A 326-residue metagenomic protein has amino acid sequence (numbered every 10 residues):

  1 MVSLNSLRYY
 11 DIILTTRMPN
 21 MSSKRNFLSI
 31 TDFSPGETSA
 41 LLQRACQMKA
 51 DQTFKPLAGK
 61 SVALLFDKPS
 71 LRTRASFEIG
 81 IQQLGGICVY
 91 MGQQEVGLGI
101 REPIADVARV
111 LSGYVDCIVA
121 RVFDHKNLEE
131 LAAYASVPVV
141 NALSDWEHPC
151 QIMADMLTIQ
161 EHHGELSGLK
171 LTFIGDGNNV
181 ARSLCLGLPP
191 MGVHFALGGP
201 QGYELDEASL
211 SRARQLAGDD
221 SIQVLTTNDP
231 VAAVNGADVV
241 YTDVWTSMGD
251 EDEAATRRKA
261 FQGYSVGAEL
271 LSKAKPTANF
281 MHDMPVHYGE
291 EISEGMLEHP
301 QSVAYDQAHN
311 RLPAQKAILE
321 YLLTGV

Functional and structural regions predicted by a protein language model:
R8-N20: Short, Lys/Arg-enriched N-terminal segments with co-localized hydrophobic residues within the first ~10-30 amino acids
M18-A75: Positively charged, low-complexity intrinsically disordered leader regions
L57-Q160, Y288: Phosphate/diphosphate ligand-binding glycine-rich loop within oxidoreductases
L57-V62, S167-L169, T277: Phosphate-coordination loops involved in phosphoryl transfer and adenosine-cofactor binding
D67-I79, S167-G236: Glycine-rich phosphate/diphosphate-binding loop of Rossmann-like nucleotide-binding domains
R214-G295: Rossmann-like adenosine-cofactor binding region
T277-A278, M284-V326: Adenosine-phosphate binding glycine-rich loop
